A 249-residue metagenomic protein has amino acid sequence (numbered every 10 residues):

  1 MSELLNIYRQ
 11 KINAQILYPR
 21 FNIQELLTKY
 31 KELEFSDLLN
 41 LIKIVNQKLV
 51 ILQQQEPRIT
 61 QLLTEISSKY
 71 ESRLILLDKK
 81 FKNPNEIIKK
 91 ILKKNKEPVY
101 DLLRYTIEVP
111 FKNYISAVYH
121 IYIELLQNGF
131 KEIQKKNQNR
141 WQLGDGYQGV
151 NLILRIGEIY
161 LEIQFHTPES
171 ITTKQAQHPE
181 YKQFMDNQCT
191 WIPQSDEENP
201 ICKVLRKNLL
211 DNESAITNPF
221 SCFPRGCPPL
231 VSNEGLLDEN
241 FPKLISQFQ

Functional and structural regions predicted by a protein language model:
M1-V99, I115, Y119, C189 (+1 more regions): Charge-rich, low-complexity segments
K89-Q249: Long beta-strand-rich cores associated with HINT superfamily self-processing modules
